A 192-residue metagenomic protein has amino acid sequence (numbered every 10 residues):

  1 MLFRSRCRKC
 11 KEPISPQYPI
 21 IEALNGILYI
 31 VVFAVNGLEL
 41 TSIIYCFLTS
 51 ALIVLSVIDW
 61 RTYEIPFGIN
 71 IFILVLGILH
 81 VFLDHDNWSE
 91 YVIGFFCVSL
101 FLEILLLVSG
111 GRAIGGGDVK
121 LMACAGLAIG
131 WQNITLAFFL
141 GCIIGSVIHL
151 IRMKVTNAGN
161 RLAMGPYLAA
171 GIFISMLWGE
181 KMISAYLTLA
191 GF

Functional and structural regions predicted by a protein language model:
M1-Q17: Membrane-proximal soluble regions of multi-pass membrane proteins
E12-S15, V35-Y45, T49, E64-F67 (+3 more regions): Membrane-water interface of alpha-helical transmembrane segments
Y18, E22, T41, Y45 (+5 more regions): Residue-level signature of transmembrane alpha-helical entry/exit and packing/kink sites in multi-pass membrane
I21-L28, I69-G77, V119-L121, M164-A169: Core segments of transmembrane alpha-helices that mediate helix-helix packing or line hydrophobic substrate/ligand
G26-G37: Alpha-helical phosphate/pyrophosphate-handling elements in metalloenzyme active cores
F47-S50, V54-S146, L150, A185-F192: Functional transmembrane core segments of multi-pass inner-membrane proteins
I78-V81, F173-L177: Aromatic-anchored segments of alpha-helical transmembrane domains
I151-I174: Interfacial loop-to-transmembrane junctions
